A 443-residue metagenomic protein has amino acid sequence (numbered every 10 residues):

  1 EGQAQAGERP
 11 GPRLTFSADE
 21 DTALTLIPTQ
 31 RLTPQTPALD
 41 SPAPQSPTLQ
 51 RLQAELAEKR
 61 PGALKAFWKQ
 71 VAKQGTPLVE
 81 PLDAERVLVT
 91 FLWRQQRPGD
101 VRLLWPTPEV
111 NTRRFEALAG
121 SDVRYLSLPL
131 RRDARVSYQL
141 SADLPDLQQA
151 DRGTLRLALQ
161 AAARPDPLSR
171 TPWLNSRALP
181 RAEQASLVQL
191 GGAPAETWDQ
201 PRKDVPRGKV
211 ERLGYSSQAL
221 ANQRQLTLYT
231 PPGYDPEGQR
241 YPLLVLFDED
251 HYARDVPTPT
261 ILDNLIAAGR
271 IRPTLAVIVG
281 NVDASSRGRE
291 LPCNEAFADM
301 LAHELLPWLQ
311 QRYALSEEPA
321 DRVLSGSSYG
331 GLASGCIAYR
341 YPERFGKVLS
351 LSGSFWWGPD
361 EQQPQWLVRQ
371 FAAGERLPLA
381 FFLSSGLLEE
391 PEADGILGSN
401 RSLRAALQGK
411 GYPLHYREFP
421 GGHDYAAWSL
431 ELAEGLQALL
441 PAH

Functional and structural regions predicted by a protein language model:
Q5-T25: Noncatalytic modules at the cell exterior or secretory-pathway interfaces, chiefly beta-strand-rich lectin/adhesion
G7-G11, P34-T36, V101: N-terminal accessory segment at the very beginning of proteins
S17-D21, T29-R31, S141-P145: Beta-strand-rich extracellular modules
D21-P42: Exposed low-complexity, polar/acidic, P/S/T/G-rich flexible segments that act as propeptides, protease-susceptible
L39-N111, L118-H443: Non-catalytic cap/lid and distal C-terminal segments of serine-dependent acyl enzymes
